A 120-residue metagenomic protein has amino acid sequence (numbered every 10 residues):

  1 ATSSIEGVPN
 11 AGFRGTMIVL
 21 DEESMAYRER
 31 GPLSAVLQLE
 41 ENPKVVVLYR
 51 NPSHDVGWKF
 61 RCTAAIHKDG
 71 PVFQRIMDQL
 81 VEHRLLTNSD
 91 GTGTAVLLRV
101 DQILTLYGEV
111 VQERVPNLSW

Functional and structural regions predicted by a protein language model:
A1-E29: Short beta-strand segments
G7, Q38-L39, L98: Buried hydrophobic positions in well-ordered alpha/beta secondary-structure cores of metabolic enzymes
V8-N10, A35-V36, V56-G57, L106-Y107: Short acidic/glycine-rich loop or secondary-structure boundary segments that cap or lie
T16-M17, N42-K44, R114-V115: Short, solvent-exposed amphipathic alpha-helical segments in soluble enzyme and RNA/protein-processing domains
P32-L80: Short, structured beta-strand-loop surface elements
K59-W120: C-terminal edge-of-domain segments
